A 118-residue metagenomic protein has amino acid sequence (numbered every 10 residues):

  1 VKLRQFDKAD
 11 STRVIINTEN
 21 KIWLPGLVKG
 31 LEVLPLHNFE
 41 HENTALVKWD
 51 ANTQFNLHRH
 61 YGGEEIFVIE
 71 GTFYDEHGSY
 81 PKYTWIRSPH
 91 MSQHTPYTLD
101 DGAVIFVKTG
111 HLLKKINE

Functional and structural regions predicted by a protein language model:
V1-H41, E118: A short, N-terminal "cap"/entry segment at the start of jelly-roll beta-barrel domains of the cupin/DSBH fold
E32-V33, E42-V47, Q54-L57: Intrinsic, low-complexity N-terminal interaction/targeting segments
D50-T53, H60-E76, K82: Glycine- and acidic-residue-biased ligand/ion/polar-headgroup-sensing regions
Q54-N56, Y74, I86, H90-T95 (+1 more regions): Histidine-centered metal-chelating micro-motifs
S79, H90-I116: Ligand-binding loop in jelly-roll beta-barrel domains
